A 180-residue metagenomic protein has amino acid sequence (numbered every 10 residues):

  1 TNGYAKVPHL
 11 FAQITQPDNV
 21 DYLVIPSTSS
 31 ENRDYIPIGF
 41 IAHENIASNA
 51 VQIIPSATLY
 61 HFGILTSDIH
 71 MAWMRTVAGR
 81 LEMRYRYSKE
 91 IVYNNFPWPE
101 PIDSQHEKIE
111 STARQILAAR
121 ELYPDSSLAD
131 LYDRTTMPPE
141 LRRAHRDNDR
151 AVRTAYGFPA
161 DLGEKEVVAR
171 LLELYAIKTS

Functional and structural regions predicted by a protein language model:
T1-S111, I177-T179: Polybasic, glycine- and aromatic-enriched phosphate-binding surface used to engage nucleic acids
Y93-S180: Non-catalytic DNA-recognition/assembly elements of restriction-modification systems
